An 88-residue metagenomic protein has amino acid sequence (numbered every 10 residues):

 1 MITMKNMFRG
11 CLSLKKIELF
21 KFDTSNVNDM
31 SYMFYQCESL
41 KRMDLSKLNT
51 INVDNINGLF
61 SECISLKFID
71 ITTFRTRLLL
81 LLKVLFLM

Functional and structural regions predicted by a protein language model:
M1-M88: Negatively charged
